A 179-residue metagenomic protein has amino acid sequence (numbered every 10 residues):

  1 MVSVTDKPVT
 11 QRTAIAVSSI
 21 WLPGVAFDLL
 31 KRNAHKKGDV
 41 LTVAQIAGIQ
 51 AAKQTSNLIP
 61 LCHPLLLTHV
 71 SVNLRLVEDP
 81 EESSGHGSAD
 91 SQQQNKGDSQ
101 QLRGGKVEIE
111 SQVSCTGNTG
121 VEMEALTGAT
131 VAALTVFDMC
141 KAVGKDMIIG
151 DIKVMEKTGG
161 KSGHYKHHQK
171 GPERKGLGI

Functional and structural regions predicted by a protein language model:
M1-H63, H69-D90, K96-I179: C-terminal binding/interaction regions
